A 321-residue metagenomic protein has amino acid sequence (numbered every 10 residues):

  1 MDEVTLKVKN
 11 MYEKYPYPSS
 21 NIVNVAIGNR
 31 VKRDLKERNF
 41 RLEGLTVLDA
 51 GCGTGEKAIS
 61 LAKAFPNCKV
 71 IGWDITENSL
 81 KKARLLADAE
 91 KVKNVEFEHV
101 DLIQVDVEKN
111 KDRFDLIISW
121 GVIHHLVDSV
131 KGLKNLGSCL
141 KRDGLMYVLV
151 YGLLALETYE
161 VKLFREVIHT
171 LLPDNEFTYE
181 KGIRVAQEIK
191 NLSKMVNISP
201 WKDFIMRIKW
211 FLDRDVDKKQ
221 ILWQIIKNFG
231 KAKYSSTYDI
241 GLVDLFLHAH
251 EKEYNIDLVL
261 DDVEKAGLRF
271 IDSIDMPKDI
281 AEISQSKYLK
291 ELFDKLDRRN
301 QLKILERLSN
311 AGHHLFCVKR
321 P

Functional and structural regions predicted by a protein language model:
K14, I22-G44: Conserved alpha-helix/loop element of class I SAM-dependent methyltransferases that forms part of the SAM/SAH-binding
T54-P66: Conserved SAM-binding loop of SAM-dependent methyltransferases across substrates and taxa, primarily the Class I
T76: Conserved SAM/SAH-binding beta-strand->alpha-helix loop
K91-Q104: Conserved SAM-binding strand-loop segment of SAM-dependent methyltransferases
V107-L116: A short acidic, Gly/Pro-enriched loop at the edge of an enzyme's catalytic core that lines a small-molecule cofactor
V130-R142: A short glycine-rich, Lys/Arg-flanked "PGG" loop and its adjoining helix->strand segment in the class I
Y147-R207, F211-K219: Conserved class I S-adenosyl-L-methionine
F211-P321: Rossmann-like AdoMet/SAM-dependent catalytic core
